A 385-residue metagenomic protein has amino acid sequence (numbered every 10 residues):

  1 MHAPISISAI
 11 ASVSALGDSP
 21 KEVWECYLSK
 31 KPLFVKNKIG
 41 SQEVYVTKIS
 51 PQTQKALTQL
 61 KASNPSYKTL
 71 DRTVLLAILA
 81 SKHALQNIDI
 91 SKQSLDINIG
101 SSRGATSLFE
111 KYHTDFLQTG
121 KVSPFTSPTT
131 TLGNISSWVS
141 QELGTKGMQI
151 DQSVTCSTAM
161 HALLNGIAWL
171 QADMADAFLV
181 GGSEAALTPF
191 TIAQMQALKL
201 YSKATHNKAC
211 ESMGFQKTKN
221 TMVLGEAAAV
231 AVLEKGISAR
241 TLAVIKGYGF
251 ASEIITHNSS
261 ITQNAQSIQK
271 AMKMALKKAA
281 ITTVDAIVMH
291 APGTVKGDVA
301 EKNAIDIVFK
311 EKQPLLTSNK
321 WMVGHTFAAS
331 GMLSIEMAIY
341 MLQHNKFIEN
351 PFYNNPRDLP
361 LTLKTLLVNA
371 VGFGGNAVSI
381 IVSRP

Functional and structural regions predicted by a protein language model:
H2-I10, P20-K21, E25-V44, H206-K278 (+1 more regions): Condensing-enzyme catalytic core mediating Claisen C-C bond formation in acyl metabolism
A11, N98-S101, S153, F178-E184 (+3 more regions): Short beta-strand segments
K21-I99, A105-T106, K270-T283, V308: Conserved active-site "lid/cap" helical segment
I39, T69-L75, S123-G133, I150-T158 (+3 more regions): Active-site nucleophile and cofactor-binding loops and adjacent substrate-binding regions of central metabolic enzymes
T58-S66, D115-F125, E142-Q152, A209-Q216 (+2 more regions): Glycine/charged-rich beta-loop-alpha catalytic/anionic-binding loops adjacent to active sites
N98-I150, A197-L198, G297-E311: Active-site-proximal gating segment of KS-fold condensing enzymes and close homologs
G120-S123, T130, L164, A168 (+2 more regions): Glycine-/small-residue-rich "gating" segment that lines the acyl/pantetheine channel and substrate pocket
S157-Q171, T221-R240, E253-K273, K277-P385: Claisen-condensing/thiolase-fold acyl-transfer catalytic domains that form or cleave C-C bonds in fatty acid
